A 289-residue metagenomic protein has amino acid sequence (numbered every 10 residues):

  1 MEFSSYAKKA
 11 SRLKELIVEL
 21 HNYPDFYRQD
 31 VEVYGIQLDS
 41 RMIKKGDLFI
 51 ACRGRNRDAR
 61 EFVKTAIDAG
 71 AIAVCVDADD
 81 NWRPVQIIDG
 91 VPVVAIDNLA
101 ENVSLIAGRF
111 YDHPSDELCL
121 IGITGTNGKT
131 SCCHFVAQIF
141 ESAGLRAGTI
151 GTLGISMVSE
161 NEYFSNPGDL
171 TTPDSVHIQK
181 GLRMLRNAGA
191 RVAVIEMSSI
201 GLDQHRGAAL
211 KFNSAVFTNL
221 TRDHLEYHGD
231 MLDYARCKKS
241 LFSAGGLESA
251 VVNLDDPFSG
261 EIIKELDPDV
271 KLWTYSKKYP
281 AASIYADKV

Functional and structural regions predicted by a protein language model:
M1-L105, P257, Y285: N-terminal leader/targeting and accessory segments in enzymes
D47, A66, I106, I123 (+7 more regions): Residue-level signal for inorganic ion chemistry
V63, I67-D68, R186, A208 (+1 more regions): Non-catalytic positions within long, well-ordered alpha-helices that form the structural scaffold/packing of enzyme
W82-V85, A188, F212-V289: Acidic, Mg2+-coordinating active-site environments of NTP-dependent enzymes
G108-F164: Walker A (P-loop) phosphate-binding motif
E162-S175, D223-H228: Flexible beta-alpha connector loops of hexameric P-loop NTPases
P167-S198: Conserved nucleotide-sensing/catalytic segment adjacent to the nucleotide-binding pocket in NTP-handling enzymes
